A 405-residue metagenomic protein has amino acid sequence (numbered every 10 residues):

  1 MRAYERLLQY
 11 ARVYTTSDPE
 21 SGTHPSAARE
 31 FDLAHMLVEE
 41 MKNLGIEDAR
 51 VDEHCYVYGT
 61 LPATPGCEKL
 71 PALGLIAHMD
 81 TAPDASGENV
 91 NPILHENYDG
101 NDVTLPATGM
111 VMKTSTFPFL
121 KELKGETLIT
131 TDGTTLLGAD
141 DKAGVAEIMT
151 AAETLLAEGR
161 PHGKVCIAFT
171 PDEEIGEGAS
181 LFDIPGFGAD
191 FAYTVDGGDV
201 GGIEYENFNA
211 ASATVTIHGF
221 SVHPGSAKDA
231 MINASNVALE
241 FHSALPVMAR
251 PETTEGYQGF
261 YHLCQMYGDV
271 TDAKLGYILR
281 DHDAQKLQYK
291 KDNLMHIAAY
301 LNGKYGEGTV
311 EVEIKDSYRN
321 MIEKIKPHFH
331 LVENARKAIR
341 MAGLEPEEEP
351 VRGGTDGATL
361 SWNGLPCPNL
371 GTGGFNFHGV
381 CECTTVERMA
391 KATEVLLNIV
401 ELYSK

Functional and structural regions predicted by a protein language model:
R2-A28, I129-T130, Y318, H378-G379: N-terminal capping segment at the start of a domain
G22-L70, G74-I76, D80: A non-catalytic alpha/beta surface segment that caps or lines the substrate-entry region of metallo-dependent hydrolase
A28, T135-A146, K228-N236, C383-A390: Short, conserved micro-motifs enriched in small and acidic residues
C67-P161, F169, A189: Active-site metal-coordination/substrate-binding segment of hydrolases, especially metallo-dependent peptidases
G74-H78, A168-T170, Y193-D196, T216 (+1 more regions): Short beta-strand segments
F117-L120, E126-A139, D172-A299, G308-V310 (+1 more regions): Midchain, well-structured core segments that form catalytic/ion-binding scaffolds
E153-C166, V247-T254, K405: Phosphate-handling active-site elements
S235-K405: Metal-dependent amide/peptide-bond hydrolase catalytic core, centered on the "pita-bread" metallohydrolase fold
